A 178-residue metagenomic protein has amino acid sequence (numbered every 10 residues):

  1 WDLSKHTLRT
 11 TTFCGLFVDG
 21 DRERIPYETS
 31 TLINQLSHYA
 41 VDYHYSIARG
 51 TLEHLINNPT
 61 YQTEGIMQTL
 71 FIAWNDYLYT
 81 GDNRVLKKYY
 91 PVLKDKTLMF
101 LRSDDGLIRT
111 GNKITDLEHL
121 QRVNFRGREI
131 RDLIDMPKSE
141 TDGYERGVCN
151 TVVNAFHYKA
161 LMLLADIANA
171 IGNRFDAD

Functional and structural regions predicted by a protein language model:
D2-L3, R9-T10, G15-S46, G50 (+3 more regions): Active-site acid/base region of carbohydrate-active enzymes
T31, L70-A73, N154, Y158-L161: TPR repeat positional signature
S37, I72-Y79, A160-L163, I167: Core register positions within helices of long alpha-helical scaffolds
I56-T60: Solenoid-like repeat scaffolds
